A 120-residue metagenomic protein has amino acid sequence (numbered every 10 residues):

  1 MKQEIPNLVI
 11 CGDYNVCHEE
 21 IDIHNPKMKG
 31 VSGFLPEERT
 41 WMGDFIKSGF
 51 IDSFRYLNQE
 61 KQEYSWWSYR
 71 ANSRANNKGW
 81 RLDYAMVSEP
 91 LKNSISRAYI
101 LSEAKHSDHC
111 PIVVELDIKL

Functional and structural regions predicted by a protein language model:
M1-K78, L82: Metal-dependent phosphoesterases centered on the DNase I-like endonuclease/exonuclease/phosphatase
D22, S96, D108: Short acidic, gly/pro-rich beta-turn/loop elements at beta-sheet edges and active-site/ligand-binding grooves
R55, R97-I100: Hydrophobic/anchoring residues in structured secondary elements
M86: Hydrophobic alpha-helical positions that pack around
L91-S94: Short helix-loop capping/hinge motifs at secondary-structure junctions, enriched in acidic/polar residues
Y99-L120: Surface polyanion/phosphate-binding segment centered on an Asp-His-Pro turn
